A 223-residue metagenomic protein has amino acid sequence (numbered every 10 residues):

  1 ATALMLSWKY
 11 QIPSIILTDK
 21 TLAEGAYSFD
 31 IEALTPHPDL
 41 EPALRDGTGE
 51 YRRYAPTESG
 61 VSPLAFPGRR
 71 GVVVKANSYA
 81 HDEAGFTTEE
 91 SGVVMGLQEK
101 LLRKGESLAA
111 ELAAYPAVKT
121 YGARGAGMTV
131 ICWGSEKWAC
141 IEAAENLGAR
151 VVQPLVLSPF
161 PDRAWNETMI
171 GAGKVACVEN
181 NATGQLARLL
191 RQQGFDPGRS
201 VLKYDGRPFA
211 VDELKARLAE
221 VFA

Functional and structural regions predicted by a protein language model:
L4-A223: Flexible, low-complexity linker and terminal segments
